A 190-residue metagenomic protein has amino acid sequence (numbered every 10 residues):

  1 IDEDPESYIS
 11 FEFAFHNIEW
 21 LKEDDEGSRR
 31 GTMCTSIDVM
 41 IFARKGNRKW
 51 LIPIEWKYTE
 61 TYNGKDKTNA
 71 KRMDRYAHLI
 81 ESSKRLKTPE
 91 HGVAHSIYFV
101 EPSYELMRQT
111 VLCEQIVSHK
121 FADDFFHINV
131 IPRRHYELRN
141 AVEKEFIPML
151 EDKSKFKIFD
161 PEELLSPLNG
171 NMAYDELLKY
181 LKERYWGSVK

Functional and structural regions predicted by a protein language model:
P5-N47: Active-site metal-binding core of divalent-cation-utilizing nuclease and nuclease-like domains
I18-W20, G46, K57-T61, P132-Y136: Short, solvent-exposed loop/turn segments at secondary-structure junctions
V39-A43, W50-E60, Q109: Conserved catalytic cores of phosphodiester-cleaving nucleases, focusing on short active-site segments
K45-K49, H119-A122: Short, solvent-exposed loop/turn segments that connect beta-strands within catalytic domains and beta-strand-rich
P53-E55, F126-R133: Extended hydrophobic secondary-structure segments that form protein cores and membrane-embedded regions
T59-H127: Acidic, metal/cofactor-coordinating or nucleic-acid-engaging core segments within structured domains
G64-D66, T110, Y136-E145: A short acidic (Asp/Glu
P132, A141-K190: Polybasic (Lys/Arg-rich)
